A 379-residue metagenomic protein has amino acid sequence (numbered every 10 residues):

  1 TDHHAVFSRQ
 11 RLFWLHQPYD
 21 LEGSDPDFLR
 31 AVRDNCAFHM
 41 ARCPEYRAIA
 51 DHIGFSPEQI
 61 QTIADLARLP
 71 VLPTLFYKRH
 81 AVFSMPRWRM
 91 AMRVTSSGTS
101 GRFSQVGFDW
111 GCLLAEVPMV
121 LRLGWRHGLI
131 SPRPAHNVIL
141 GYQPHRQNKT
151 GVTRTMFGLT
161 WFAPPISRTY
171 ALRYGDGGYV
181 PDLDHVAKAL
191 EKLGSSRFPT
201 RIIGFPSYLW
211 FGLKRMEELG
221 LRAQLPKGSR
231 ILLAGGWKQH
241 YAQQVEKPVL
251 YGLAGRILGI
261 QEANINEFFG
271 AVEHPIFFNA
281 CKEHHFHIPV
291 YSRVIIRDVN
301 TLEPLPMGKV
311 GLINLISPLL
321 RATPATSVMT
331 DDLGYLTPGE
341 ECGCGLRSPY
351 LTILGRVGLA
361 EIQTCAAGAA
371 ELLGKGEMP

Functional and structural regions predicted by a protein language model:
T1-Y19, G23-F38, K149, T153 (+1 more regions): Active-site glycine/GP-rich loop and adjacent strand/helix microenvironment that borders small-molecule binding pockets
E22, P26, A37, A41 (+4 more regions): Active-site diphosphate/adenylate-binding microenvironment
P57-T62, R133, I260-I265: Short, surface-exposed acidic
T95-G98, I139-Q143, S207, I231-G236: Short loop/turn segments at strand-loop or loop-helix junctions that form parts of catalytic or ligand-binding pockets
R102-A115, S131-A135: Short "domain-exit" segments at the C-terminal end of structured domains
L113, V117-V120, T155-M156, K247 (+1 more regions): Amphipathic alpha-helical segments in well-structured domains
V117-I130, A135, V186-G194: Conserved ATP-dependent adenylate/AMP-binding module captured primarily in the ANL superfamily
R126-F162: Conserved AMP-binding loop of ANL adenylate-forming enzymes
